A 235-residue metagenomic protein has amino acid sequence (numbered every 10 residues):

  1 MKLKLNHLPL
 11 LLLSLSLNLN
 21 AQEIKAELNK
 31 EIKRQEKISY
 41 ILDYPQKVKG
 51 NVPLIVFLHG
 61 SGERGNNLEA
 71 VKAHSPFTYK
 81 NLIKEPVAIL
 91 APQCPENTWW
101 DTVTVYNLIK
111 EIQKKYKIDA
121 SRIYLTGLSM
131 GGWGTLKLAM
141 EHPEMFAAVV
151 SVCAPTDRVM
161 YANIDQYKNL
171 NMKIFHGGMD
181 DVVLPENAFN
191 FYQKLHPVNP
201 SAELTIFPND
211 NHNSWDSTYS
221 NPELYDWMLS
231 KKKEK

Functional and structural regions predicted by a protein language model:
M1-E23: Bacterial Sec-dependent N-terminal signal peptides
L19-L54, V87, T126, W133 (+5 more regions): A domain-start/cap signature at the N-terminus of enzymes
K47-G50, N97-S129: Gly/Ser-rich "nucleophile elbow"/oxyanion-hole loop immediately N-terminal to the catalytic nucleophile in hydrolases
L54, L58-T104: Active-site machinery of serine-nucleophile hydrolases
L68-K80, L108, A154-D165, E186 (+1 more regions): Alpha-helical scaffolding within the catalytic cores of extracellular/periplasmic polymer-degrading hydrolases
K115, S121-Q166: Primarily recognizes the serine-hydrolase "nucleophile elbow" in alpha/beta-hydrolase and SGNH/GDSL folds
M172-F175, D181-K235: C-terminal catalytic histidine-bearing segment of alpha/beta-hydrolase fold enzymes
